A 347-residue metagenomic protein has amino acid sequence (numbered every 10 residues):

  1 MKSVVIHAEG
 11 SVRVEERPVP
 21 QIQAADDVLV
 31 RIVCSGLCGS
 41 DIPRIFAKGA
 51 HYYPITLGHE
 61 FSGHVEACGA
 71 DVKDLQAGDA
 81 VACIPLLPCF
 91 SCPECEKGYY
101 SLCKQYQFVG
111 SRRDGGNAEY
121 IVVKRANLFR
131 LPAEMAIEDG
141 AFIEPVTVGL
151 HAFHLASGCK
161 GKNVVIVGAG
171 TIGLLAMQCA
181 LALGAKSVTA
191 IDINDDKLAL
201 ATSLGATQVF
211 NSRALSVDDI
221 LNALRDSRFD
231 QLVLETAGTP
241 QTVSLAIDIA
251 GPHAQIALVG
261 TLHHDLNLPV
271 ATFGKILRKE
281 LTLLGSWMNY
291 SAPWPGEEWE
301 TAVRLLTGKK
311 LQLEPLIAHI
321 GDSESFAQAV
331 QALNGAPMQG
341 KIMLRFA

Functional and structural regions predicted by a protein language model:
S3, S244-D248, E297-A347: C-terminal hydrophobic helical "lid"/dimerization subdomain of Rossmann-like NAD(P)H-dependent oxidoreductases
V5-I22, G39-A67, A82-C83, L102-D114: N-terminal glycine-rich cofactor-binding segment
P20-S35, K48-P93, P132-E134: Glycine-rich beta-strand-centered segment in the early N-terminal region that forms part of a ligand/cofactor-binding
C89-V167: NAD(P)H dinucleotide-binding glycine-rich loop of Rossmann-like/cofactor-binding domains, especially the beta1-alpha1
M135-A214: Mid-domain Rossmann-like dinucleotide-binding core that forms the NAD(H)/NADP(H) cofactor-binding site
A156-K160, L204-L281: Glycine-rich cofactor phosphate-binding loops and adjacent beta1-alpha1 units of small-molecule cofactor enzyme domains
L266-I317, Q328: C-terminal substrate-binding/catalytic core of Rossmann-like NAD(P)-dependent dehydrogenases/reductases
